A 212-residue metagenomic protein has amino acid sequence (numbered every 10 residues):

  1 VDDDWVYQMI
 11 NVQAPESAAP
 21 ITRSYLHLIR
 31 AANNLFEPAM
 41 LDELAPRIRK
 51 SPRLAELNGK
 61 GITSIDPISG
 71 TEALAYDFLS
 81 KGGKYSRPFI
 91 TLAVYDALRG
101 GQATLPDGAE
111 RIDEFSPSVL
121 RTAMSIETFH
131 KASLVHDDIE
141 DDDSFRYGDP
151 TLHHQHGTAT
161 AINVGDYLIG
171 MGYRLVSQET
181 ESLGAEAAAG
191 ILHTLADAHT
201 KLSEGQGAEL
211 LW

Functional and structural regions predicted by a protein language model:
V1-F129, V135, I139-H154, E209-W212: Conserved N-terminal diphosphate/IPP-binding helix and adjacent helical/loop segment of trans-prenyltransferase domains
A39, E43, A55-I65, L79-R87 (+3 more regions): All-alpha helical catalytic cores of prenyl diphosphate-utilizing isoprenoid enzymes
L92, M124, R174, H193 (+1 more regions): Generic alpha-helical structural context detector
L92-D96, G170-Q178: Short glycine/serine- and small hydrophobic-enriched flexible loop segments
L98, Q102, H156-N163, V176: Short amphipathic alpha-helical patches
L134-V135, I191: Short amphipathic alpha-helical surface micro-motifs
